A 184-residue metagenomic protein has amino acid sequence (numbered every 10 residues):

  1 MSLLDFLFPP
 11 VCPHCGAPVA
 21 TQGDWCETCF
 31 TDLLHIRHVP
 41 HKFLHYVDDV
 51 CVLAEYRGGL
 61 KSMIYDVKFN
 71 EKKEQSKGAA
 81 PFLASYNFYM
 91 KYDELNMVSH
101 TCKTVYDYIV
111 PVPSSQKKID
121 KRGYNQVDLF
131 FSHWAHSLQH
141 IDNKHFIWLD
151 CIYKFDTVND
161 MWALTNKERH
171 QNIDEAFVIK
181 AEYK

Functional and structural regions predicted by a protein language model:
M1-K184: Glycine-rich phosphate/pyrophosphate-handling loop used in enzymes and phosphotransfer proteins
